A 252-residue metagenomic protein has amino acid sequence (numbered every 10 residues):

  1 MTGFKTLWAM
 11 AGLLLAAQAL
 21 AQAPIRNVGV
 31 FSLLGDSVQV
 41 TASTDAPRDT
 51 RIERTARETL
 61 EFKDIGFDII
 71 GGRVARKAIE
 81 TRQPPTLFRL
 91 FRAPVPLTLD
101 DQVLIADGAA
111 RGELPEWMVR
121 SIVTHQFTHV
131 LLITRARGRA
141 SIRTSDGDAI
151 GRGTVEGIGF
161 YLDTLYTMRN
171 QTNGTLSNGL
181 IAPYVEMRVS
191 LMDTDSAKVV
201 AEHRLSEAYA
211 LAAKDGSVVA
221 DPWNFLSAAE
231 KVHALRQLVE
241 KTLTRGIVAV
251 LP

Functional and structural regions predicted by a protein language model:
M1-A9: Bacterial N-terminal signal peptides that target proteins for export
W8-M10, I122, N178-L180: Residues embedded in well-ordered secondary-structure elements
A16-Q18: N-terminal signal peptide c-region/cleavage motif recognized by signal peptidases
Q22-A42, S141, D146-P252: C-terminal/domain-edge helix-coil "capping" segments
T44-Q171, Y184-R188, M192-E202: N-terminal segment of the mature soluble domain
